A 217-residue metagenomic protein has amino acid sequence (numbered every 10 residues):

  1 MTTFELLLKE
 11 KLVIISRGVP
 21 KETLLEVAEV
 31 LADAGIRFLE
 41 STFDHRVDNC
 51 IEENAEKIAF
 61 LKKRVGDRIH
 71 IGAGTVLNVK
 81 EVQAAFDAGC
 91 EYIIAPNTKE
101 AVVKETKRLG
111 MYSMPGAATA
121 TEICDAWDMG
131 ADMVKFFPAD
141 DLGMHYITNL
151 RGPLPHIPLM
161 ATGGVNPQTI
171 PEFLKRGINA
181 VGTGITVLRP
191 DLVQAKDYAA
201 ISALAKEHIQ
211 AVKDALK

Functional and structural regions predicted by a protein language model:
M1-I71, V76-A88, R108, H156 (+2 more regions): Conserved N-terminal beta1-alpha1 strand-loop-helix module at the mouth
R17-V19, I71-V79, A95-T98, P115-A120 (+2 more regions): Glycine-rich beta-to-alpha transition loops that act as phosphate-gripper elements at the mouths of alpha/beta enzyme
A32-R37, V65-R68, F86-I93, K107-M114 (+3 more regions): Glycine-enriched alpha-helix->loop->beta-strand junction motifs that scaffold or abut catalytic
T42-D44, Y92-V102, F137-M144, I178-D197: Glycine-rich phosphate-binding active-site loops on the catalytic face of alpha/beta enzymes
N78-A88, T121-M129, Y146, V165-V181: Catalytic cores of alpha/beta
P96-D141: Histidine/lysine/aspartate-rich catalytic loop segments that bind and position anionic ligands
D125, D141, H145-T148, G152-M160: Shared catalytic-loop signature of beta/alpha-barrel
